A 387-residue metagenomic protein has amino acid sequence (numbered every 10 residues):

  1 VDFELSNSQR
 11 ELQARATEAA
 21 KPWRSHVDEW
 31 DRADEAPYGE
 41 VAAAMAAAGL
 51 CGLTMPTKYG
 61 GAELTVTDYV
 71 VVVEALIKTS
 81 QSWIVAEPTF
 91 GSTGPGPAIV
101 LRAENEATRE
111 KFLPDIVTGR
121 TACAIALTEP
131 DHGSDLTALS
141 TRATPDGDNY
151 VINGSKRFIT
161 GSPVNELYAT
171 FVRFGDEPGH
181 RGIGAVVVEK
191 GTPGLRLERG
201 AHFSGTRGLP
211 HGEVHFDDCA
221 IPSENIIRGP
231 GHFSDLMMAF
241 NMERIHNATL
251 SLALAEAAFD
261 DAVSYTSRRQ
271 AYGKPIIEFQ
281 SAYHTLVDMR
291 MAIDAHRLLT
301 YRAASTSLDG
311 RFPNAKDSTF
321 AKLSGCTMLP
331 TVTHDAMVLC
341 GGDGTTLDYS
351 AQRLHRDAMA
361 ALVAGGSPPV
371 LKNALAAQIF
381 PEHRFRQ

Functional and structural regions predicted by a protein language model:
V1-T79, A103-T108, D115, G119 (+4 more regions): Alpha-helical interface subdomain recognition
L64, D135-T137, G161-E166, G179-G182 (+2 more regions): Short glycine/proline-enriched turns and hinge-like loops at secondary-structure junctions
I84-A107, G133: N-terminal glycine-rich flavin-associated loop
I116, D131-S134, F158-G161, F174-E177 (+1 more regions): Short Gly/Pro-enriched turn/cap motifs at secondary-structure boundaries
G119-L127: A short, Trp-centered hydrophobic/proline-enriched beta-strand micro-motif
A138, G191-A220: Flexible, small-/acidic-enriched active-site or ligand-binding loops
N149, N153-E198: A short core secondary-structure module
G212-M238: A short, charged helix-loop
